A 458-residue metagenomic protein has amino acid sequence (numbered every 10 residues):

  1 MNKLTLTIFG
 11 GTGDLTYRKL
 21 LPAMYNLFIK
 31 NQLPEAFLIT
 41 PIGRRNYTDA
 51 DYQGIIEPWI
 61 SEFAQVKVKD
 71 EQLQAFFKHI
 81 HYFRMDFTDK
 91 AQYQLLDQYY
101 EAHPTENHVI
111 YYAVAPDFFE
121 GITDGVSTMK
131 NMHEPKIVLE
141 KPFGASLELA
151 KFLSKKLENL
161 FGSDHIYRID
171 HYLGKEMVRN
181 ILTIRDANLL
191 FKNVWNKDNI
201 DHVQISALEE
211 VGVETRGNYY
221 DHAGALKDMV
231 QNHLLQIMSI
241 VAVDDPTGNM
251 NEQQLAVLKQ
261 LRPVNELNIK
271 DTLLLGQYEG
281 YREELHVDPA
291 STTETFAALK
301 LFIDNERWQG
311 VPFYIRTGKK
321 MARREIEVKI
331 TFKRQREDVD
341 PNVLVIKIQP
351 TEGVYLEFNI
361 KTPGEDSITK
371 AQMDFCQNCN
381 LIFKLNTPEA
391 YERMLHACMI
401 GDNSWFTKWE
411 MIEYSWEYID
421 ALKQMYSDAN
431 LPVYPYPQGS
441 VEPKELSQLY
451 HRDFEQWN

Functional and structural regions predicted by a protein language model:
M1-V138, F143-N458: Secretory/organelle targeting and membrane-embedding segments
